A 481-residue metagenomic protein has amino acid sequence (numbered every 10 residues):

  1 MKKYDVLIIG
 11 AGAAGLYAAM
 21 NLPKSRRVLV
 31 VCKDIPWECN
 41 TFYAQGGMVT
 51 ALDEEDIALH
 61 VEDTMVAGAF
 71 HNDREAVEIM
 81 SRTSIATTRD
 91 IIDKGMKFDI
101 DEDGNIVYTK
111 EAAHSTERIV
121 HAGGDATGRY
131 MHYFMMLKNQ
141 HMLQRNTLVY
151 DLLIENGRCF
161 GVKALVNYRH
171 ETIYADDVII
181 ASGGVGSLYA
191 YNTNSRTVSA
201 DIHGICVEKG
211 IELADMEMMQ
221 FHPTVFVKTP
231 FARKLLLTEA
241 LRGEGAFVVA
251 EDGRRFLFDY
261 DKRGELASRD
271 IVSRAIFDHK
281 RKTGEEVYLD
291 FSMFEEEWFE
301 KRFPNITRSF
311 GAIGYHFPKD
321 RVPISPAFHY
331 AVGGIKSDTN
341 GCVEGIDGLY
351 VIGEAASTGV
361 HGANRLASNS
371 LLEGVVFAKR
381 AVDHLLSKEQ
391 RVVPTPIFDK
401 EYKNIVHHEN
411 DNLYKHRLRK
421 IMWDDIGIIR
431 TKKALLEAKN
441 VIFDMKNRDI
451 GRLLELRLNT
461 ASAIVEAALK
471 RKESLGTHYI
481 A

Functional and structural regions predicted by a protein language model:
M1-D5, A13, N21, P36 (+9 more regions): Glycine- and aromatic-enriched mobile tails/lids
V6-V30: N-terminal Rossmann-like FAD-binding beta1-loop-alpha1 element of flavoenzymes
L7-I9, I173-G183, V351: Short hydrophobic core segments
D34-M65, A69, F231: Conserved N-terminal glycine-rich FAD pyrophosphate-binding loop of Rossmann-like flavoproteins
P36, I205, I211-D320, G374-V375 (+1 more regions): An anion/pyrophosphate-binding glycine-rich loop and adjacent beta-alpha core in soluble alpha-beta enzymes
G68-V107: Rossmann-like flavin
N72-I85, I119-M136, N192-A200, V225-V227 (+1 more regions): Short beta-strand to alpha-helix junction loop
I92-H170, A181, V225-K228, V248: Conserved redox-cofactor binding core of oxidoreductases
